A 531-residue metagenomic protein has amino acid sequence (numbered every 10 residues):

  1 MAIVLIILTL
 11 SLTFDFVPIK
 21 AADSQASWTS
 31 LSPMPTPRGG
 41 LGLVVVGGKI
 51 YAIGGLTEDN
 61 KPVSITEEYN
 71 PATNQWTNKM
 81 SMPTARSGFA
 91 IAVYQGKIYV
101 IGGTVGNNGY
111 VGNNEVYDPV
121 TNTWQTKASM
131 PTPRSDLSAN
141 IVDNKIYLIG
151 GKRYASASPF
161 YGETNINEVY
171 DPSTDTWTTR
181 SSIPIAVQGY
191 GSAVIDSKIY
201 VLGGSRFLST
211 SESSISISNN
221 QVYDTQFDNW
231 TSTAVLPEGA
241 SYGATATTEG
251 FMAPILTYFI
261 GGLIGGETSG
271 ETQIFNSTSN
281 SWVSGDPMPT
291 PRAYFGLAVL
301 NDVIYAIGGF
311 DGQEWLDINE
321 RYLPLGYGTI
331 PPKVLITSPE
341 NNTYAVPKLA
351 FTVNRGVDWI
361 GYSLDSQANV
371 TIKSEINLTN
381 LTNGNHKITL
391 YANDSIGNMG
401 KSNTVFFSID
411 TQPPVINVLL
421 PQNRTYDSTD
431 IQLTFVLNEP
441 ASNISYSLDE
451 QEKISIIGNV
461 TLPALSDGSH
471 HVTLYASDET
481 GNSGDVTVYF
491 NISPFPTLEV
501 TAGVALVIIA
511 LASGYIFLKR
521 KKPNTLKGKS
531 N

Functional and structural regions predicted by a protein language model:
A2-L12: Bacterial N-terminal signal peptides
V4, G54, A92-Y94, M130 (+13 more regions): Short stretches within intrinsically disordered, low-complexity N-terminal or propeptide regions
L12, I508-K519: Alpha-helical transmembrane segments
L12-D15, N524-N531: Low-complexity, intrinsically disordered extramembrane tails and loops of integral membrane proteins
F14-T329: Kelch-like beta-propeller repeat domains
G328-A502, K519-K522, L526-G528: Low-complexity, disordered linker/stalk regions enriched in Pro/Thr/Ser/Gly
E499-L511: Single-pass type I membrane protein transmembrane segment
